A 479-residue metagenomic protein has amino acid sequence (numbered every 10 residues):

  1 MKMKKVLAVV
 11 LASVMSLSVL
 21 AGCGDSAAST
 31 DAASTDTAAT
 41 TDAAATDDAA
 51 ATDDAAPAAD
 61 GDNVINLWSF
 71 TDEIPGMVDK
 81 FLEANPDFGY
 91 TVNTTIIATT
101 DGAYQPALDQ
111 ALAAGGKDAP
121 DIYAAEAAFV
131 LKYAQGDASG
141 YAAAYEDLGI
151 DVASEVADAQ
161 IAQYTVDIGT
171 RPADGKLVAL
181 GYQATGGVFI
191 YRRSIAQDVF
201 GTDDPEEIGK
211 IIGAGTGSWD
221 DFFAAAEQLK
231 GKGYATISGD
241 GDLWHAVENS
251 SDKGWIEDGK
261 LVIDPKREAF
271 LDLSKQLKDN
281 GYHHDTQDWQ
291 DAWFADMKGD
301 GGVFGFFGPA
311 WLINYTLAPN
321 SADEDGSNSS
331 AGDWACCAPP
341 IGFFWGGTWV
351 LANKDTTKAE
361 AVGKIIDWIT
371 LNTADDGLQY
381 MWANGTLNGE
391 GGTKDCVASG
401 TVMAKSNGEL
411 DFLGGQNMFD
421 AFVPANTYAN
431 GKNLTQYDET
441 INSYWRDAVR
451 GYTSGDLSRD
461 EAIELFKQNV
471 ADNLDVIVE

Functional and structural regions predicted by a protein language model:
L20-A32: Bacterial lipoprotein signal-peptidase II cleavage site
S69-T91, W445: Short, polar/charged alpha-helical segment
P86-I161, D198-V199, F304-G305: Extracytoplasmic "Venus flytrap"/periplasmic binding protein-like
A113-G116, G175, E324-K394, D447: Extracytoplasmic/periplasmic substrate-recognition and gating elements
E126-V188, G326-C337: Hinge/lid segment of periplasmic solute-binding proteins
D167-F189, A214-V262, K266-E268: Extracytoplasmic/periplasmic solute-binding protein
D221-L229, E257-D291, S330-A335: Glycine-centered hinge/linker elements that transmit conformational signals in sensory and ligand-binding systems
V402-E479: Conserved C-terminal helix/tail region of periplasmic/extracytoplasmic solute-binding proteins
